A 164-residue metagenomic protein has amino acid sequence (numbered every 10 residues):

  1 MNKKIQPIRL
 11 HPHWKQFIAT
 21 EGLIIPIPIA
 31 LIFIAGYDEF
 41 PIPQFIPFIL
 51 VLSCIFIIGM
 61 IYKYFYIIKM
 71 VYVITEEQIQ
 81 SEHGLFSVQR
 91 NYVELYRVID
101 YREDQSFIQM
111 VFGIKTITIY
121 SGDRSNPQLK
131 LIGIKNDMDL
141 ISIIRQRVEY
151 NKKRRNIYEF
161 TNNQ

Functional and structural regions predicted by a protein language model:
M1-Q164: N-terminal basic, Ser/Thr-rich segments that initiate or prime the first beta/alpha elements at protein or domain
